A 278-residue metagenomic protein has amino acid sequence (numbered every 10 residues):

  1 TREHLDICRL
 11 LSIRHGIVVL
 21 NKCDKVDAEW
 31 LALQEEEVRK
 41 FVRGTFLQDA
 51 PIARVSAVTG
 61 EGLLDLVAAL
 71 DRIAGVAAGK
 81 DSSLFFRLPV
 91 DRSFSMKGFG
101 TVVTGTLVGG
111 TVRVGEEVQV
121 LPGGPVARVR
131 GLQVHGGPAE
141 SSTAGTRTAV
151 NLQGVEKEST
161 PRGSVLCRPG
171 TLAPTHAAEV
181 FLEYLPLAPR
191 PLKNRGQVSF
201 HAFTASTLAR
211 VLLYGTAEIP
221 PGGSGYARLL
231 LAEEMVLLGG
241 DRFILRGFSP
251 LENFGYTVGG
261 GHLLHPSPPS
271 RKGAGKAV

Functional and structural regions predicted by a protein language model:
T1-D49: Conserved C-terminal guanine-recognition region of P-loop GTPase G domains, centered on the G4
T1-R2, L10-I13, A28-E35, G60-V67 (+6 more regions): Amphipathic alpha-helical transducer elements in NTP-driven molecular machines
R2, V134, R210-L213: Short amphipathic beta-strand starts and helix->beta connectors
H4-I7, G137-A139, A217: Short beta-strand/turn micro-motifs at beta-sheet edges
L5-I7, L107, I244-F248: Short, solvent-exposed amphipathic alpha-helical segments in soluble enzyme and RNA/protein-processing domains
V26-W30, E37-K40, V155-V278: C-terminal effector modules of nucleic-acid-centric enzymes and ribosome-associated factors
K40-A188: Conserved catalytic-core segments of large NTP-driven translation/proteostasis enzymes
